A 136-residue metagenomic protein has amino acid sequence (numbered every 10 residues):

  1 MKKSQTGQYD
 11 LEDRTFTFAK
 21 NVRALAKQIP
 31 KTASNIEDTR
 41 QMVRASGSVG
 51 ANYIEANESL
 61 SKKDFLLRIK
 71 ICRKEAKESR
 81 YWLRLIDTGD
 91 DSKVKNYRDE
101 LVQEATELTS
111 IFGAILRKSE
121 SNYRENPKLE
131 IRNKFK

Functional and structural regions predicted by a protein language model:
M1-E55, S59-K136: Short, C-terminally biased terminal segments at protein or domain edges
